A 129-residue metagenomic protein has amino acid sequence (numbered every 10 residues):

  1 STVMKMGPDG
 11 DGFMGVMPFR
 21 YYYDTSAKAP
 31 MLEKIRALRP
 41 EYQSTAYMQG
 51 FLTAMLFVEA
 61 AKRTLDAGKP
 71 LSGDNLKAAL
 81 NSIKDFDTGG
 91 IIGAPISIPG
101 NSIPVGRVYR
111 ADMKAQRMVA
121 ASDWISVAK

Functional and structural regions predicted by a protein language model:
S1-K129: Extracytosolic ligand-binding ectodomains
